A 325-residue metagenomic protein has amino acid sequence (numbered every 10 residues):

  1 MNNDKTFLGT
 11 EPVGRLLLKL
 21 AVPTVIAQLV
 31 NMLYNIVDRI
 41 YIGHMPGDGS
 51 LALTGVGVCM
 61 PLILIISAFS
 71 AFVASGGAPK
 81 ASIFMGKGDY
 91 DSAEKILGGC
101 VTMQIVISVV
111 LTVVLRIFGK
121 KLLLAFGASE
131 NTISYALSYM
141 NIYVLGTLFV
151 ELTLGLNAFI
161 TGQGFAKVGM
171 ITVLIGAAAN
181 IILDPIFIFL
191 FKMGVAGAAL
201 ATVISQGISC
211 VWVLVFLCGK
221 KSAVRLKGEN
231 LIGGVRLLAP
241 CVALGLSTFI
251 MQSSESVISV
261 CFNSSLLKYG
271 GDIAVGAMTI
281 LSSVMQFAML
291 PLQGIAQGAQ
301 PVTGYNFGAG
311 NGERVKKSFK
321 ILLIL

Functional and structural regions predicted by a protein language model:
M1-T24, A81-L148, L190-G245, T303-L325: Short alpha-helical transmembrane segments in multi-pass integral membrane proteins
R15-A78, S82, A243-L267: Signature of the first transmembrane helix
K19-L20, I181, A243, F287-A288 (+1 more regions): Hydrophobic alpha-helical transmembrane segments of integral membrane proteins, especially lipid-exposed positions
V25, L29, L33, V37 (+11 more regions): Generic alpha-helical transmembrane segments of integral inner-membrane proteins, especially permease/transport modules
L29, L33-L53, L123-E130, I186-M193 (+3 more regions): Helix-terminus/linker motif at the lipid-water interface of multi-pass membrane proteins
L53-V113, V150-G169, A277-L325: Small-residue-rich hydrophobic transmembrane alpha-helices
L217-S282: Acidic, glycine-rich loop-and-beta core segments that form the ion-binding/anion-interacting portion of active sites
